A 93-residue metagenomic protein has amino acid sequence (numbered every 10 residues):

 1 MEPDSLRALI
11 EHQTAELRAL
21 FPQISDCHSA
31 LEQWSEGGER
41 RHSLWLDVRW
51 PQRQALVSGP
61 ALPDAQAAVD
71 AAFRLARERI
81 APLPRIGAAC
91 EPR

Functional and structural regions predicted by a protein language model:
M1-R93: N-terminal, polar/charged subdomain of small-to-medium soluble alpha/beta proteins
